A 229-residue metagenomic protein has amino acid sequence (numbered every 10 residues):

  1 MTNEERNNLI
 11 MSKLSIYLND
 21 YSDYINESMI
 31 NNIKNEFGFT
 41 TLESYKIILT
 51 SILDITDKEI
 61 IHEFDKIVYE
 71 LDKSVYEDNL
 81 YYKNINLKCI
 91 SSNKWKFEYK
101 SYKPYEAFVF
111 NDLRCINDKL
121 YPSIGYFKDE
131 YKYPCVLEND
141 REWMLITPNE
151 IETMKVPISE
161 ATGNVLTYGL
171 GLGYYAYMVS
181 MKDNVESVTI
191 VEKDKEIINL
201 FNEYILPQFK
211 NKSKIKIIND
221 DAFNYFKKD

Functional and structural regions predicted by a protein language model:
M1-F127: N-terminal auxiliary segments of SAM/dcSAM-dependent transferases
T2-N7, Y69-K73, D78, P134-E160: Class I SAM-dependent methyltransferase Rossmann-like catalytic core, especially the SAM/SAH-binding loop
K119-S123, K155, I215: Active-site and NAD+-binding cores of ADP-ribose-processing enzymes
E160-G173: Conserved class I S-adenosyl-L-methionine
V165, D183-E186: Structural motif
L172-N184: Conserved SAM-binding loop of SAM-dependent methyltransferases across substrates and taxa, primarily the Class I
S187-E192: Conserved SAM-binding motif I beta-strand of class I
D194-D229: S-adenosyl-L-methionine
